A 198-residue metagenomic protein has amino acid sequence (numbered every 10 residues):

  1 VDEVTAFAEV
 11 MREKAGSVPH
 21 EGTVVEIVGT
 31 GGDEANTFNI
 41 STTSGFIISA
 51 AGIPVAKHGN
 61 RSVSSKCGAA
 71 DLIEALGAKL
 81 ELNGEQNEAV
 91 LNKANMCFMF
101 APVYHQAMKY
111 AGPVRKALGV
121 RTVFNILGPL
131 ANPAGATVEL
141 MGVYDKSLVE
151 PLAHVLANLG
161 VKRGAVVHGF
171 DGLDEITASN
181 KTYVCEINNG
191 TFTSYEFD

Functional and structural regions predicted by a protein language model:
V1-A35: Acidic, glycine/proline-rich low-complexity segments that act as flexible tails and inter-domain linkers
T5-R12, Q86-V90, V167: Beta-strand segments within the central parallel beta-sheet cores of soluble alpha/beta enzyme folds
G16, T37, E74-E81, N92-D198: Glycine-rich anion-binding loops and their surrounding alpha/beta cores
H20-G22, E85, T191: Short, glycine- and charge-enriched coil/turn segments that flank and shape catalytic ligand pockets
E21-I27, A56-S62, F124-L130: Core alpha/beta catalytic barrel or barrel-like domain that forms the active/cofactor pocket in diverse metabolic
G29-E34, G59-S65, Y104, F170-D171: Acidic, glycine-rich active-site loops and adjacent beta-strand->loop/helix elements that engage anionic groups
G31-E34, R61, A70, L130 (+1 more regions): Gly/Ser/Thr-rich beta-alpha loop segments that engage phosphate groups in nucleotides
F38-A94: A glycine-rich phosphate/pyrophosphate-binding beta-strand-loop-alpha-helix module
